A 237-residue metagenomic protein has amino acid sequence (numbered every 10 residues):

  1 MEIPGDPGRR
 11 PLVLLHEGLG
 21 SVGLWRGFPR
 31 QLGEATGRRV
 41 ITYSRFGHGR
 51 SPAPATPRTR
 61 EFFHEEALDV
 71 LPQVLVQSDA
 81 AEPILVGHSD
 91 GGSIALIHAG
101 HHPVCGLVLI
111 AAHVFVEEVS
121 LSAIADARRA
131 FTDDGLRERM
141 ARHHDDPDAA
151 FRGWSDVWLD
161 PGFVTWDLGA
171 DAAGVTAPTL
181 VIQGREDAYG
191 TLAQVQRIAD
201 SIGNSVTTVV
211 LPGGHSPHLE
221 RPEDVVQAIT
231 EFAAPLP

Functional and structural regions predicted by a protein language model:
P4-P54: Conserved HGGG/HGGXW glycine-rich cap/lid loop of the alpha/beta-hydrolase fold
T42-P83: Active-site loop/oxyanion-hole signature of alpha/beta-hydrolase fold enzymes
P83, G87-S89: Conserved alpha/beta-hydrolase "nucleophile elbow" surrounding the catalytic nucleophile
S93-R137: Flexible "cap/lid" loop of the alpha/beta hydrolase fold
W154-D171: Active-site nucleophile elbow and catalytic-triad environment of alpha/beta-hydrolase enzymes
V175, V181-Q183: Short beta-strand/loop motif that positions the catalytic acidic residue of the alpha/beta-hydrolase fold
E186-G190: Acidic catalytic loop of the alpha/beta-hydrolase fold
V206, L211-P237: Catalytic active-site module of serine/aspartate enzymes centered on a nucleophile-bearing elbow/loop
